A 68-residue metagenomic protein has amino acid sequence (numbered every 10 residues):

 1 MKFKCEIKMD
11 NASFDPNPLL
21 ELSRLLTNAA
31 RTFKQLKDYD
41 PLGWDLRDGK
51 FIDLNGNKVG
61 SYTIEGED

Functional and structural regions predicted by a protein language model:
M1-T32: N-terminal acidic leader/helix
R24-L46: Acidic, low-complexity, intrinsically disordered interaction modules
P41-D68: Short, mixed-charge low-complexity intrinsically disordered segments
